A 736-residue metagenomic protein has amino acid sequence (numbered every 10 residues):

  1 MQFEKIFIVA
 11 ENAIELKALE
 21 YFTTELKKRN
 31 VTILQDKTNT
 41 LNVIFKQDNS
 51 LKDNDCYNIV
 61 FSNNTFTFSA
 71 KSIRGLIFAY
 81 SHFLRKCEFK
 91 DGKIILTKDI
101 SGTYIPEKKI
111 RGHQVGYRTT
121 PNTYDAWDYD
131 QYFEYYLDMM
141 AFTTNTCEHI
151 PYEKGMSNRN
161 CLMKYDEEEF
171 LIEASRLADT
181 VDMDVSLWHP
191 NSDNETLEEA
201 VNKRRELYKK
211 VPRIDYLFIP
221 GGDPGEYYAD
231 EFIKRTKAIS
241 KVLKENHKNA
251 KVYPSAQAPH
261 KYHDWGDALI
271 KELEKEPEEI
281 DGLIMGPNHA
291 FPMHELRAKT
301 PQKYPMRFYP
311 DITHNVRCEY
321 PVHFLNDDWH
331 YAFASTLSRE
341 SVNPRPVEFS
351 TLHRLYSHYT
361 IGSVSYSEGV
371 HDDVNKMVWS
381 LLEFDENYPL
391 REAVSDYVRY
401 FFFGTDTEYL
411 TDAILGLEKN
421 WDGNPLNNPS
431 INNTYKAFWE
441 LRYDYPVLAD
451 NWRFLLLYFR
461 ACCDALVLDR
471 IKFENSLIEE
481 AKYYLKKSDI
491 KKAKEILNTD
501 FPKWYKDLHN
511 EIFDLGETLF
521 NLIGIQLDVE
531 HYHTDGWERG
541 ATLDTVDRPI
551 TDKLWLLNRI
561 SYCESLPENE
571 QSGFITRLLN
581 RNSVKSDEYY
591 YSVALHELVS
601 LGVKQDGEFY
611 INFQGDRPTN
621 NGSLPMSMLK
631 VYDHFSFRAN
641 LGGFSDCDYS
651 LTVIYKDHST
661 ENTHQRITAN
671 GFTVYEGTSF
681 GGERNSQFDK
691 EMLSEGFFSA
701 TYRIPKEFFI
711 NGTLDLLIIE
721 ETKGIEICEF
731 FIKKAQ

Functional and structural regions predicted by a protein language model:
Q2-E4, I8-Y21, E25-K28, L51-E199 (+5 more regions): Feature activates predominantly on carbohydrate-active enzymes
I8-A13, I44-N49, S69-K71, Y117 (+4 more regions): Structural motif
T32-D55: Short, well-ordered secondary-structure micro-motifs within conserved domains or adaptor modules
E88-I94, S157-S175, D179-D406, T411 (+6 more regions): Catalytic-core regions of glycoside hydrolase
S367-N375, N387-N582: C-terminal non-catalytic alpha-helical accessory regions
S561-F644, T722-A735: Glycan-recognition and processing domains
M628-D646, I654-A735: Beta-strand-rich ligand-recognition modules
